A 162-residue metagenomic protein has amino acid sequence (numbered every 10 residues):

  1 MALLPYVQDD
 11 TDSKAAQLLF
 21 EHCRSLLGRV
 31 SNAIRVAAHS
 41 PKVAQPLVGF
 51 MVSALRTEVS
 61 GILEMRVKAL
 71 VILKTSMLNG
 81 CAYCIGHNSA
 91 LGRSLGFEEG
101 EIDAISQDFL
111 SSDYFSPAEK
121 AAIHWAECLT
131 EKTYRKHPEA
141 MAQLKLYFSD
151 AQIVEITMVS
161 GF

Functional and structural regions predicted by a protein language model:
M1-I62: Mobile cap/lid helix-loop segments that border enzyme active or cofactor-binding sites and regulate substrate access
A44, G86-A104: Iron-sulfur (Fe-S) cluster-binding segments and ferredoxin-like electron-carrier domains, especially [2Fe-2S]
G61-L78, V154-E155: Immediate flanking context of iron-sulfur cluster ligation sites
E64, E98, S149-D150: Helix N-cap / loop-to-helix initiation motif
C81-C84: Short cysteine clusters
Q107-K132: Short Fe-S-cluster ligation motifs
W125-C128, A140-F148, Q152-I153: Amphipathic alpha-helical interface segments
D150-F162: Preference for long, well-ordered alpha-helical segments
